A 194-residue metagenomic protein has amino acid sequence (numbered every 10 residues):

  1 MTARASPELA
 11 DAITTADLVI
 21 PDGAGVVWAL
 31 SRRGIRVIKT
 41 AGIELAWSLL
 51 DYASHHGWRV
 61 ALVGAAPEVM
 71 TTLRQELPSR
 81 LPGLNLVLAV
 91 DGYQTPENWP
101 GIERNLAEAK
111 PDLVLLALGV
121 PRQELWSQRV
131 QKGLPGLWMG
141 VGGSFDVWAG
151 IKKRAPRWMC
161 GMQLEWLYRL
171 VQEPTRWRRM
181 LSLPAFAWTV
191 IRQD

Functional and structural regions predicted by a protein language model:
M1-E44: N-terminal nucleotide/polyanion-binding subdomain common to many enzyme families
V26-W28, R122-Q123, S144-A149: Short gly/pro/ser/thr-enriched loop/turn and capping motifs at secondary-structure boundaries
V27-N105, A109: Conserved beta-alpha
V27-S31, R154-D194: A transmembrane-helix-recognition feature enriched in membrane-embedded lipid enzymes and envelope glyco-/phospholipid
W58, L134-G136: A short helix->loop->beta-strand "cap" motif at the edges of active sites that frequently abuts
R74, E124-G133: Short Gly/Thr/Asp-enriched flexible loops that form oxyanion-binding sites at enzyme active sites
D91-E97, G136-Q172: Short, flexible loop segments at boundaries between secondary-structure elements
L106, K110-V120: Proline-aspartate-enriched helix->loop->beta-strand connector
